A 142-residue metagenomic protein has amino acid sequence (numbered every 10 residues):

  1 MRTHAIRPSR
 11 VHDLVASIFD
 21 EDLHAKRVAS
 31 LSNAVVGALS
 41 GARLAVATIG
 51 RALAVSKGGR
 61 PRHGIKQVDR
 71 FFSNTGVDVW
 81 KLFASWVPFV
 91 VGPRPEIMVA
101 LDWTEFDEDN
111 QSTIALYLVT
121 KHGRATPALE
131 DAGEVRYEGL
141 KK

Functional and structural regions predicted by a protein language model:
M1-K142: Conserved, well-structured functional cores that handle cations and Mg-NTP chemistry
